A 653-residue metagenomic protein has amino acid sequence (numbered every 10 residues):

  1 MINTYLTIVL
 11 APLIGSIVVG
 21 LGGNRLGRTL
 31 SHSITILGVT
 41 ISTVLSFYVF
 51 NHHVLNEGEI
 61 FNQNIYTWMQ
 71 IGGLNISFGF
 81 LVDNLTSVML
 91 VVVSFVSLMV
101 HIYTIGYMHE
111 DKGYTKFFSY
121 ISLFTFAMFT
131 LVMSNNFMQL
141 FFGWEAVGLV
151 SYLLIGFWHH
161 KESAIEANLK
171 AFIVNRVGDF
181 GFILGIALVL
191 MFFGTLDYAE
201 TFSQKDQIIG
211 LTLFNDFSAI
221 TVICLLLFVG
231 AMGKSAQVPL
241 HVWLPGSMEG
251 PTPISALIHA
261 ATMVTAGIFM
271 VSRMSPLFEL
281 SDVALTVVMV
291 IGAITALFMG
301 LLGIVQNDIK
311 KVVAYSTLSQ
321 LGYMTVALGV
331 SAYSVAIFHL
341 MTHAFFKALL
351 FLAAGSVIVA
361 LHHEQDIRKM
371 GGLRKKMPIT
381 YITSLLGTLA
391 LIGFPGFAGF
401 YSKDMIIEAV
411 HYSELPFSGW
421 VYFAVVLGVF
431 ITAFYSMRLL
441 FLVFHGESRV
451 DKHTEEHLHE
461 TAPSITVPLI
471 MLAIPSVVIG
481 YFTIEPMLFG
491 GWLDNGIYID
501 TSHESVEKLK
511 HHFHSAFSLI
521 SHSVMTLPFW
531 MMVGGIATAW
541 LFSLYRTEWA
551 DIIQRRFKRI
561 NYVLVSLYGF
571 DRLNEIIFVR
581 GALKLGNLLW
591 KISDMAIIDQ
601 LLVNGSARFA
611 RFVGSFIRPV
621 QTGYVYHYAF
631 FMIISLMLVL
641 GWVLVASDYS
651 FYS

Functional and structural regions predicted by a protein language model:
M1-L10, L26-S33, L74-V92, T130-G143 (+7 more regions): Membrane-entry segments of alpha-helical transmembrane domains in multi-pass membrane proteins
M1-T4, G22-S119, F192-F217, T221 (+5 more regions): Transmembrane helix-loop-helix hairpins at membrane boundaries of multipass inner-membrane proteins
Y5-P12, T35-L45, T86-V93, I121-F124 (+10 more regions): Hydrophobic alpha-helical transmembrane segments of polytopic
V9-N24, L98, M232: N-terminal signal-anchor/start-transfer transmembrane helix
L37-V54, G178-L190, S384-I392, P468-L488 (+2 more regions): Hydrophobic alpha-helical membrane-insertion segments
E59-N75, D197-L213, S402-S413, P486-L519 (+1 more regions): Membrane-interfacial helical/loop segments at transmembrane boundaries in membrane proteins
G73, E485-W530, L541-S653: Aromatic-capped, Gly/Pro-kinked transmembrane alpha-helices
M99-G143, L149-S464, P475, Y481: Hydrophobic transmembrane alpha-helices and their helix-loop junctions in integral membrane proteins
